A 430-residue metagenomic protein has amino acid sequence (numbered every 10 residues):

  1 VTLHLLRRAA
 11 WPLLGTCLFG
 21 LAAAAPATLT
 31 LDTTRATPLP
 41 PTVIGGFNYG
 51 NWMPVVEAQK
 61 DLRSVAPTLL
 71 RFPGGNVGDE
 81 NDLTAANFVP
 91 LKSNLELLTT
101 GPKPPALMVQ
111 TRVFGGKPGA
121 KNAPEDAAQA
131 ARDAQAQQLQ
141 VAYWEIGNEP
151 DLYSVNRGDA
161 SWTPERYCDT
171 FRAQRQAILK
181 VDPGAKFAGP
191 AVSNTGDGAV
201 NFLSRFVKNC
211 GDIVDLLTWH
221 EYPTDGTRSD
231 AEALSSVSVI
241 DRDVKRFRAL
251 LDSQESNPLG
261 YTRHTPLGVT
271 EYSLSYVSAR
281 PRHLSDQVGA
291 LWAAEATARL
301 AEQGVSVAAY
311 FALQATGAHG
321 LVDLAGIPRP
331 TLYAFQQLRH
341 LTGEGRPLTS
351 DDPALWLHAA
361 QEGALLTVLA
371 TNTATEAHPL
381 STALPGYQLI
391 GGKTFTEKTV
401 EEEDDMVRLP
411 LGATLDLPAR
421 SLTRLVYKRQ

Functional and structural regions predicted by a protein language model:
T2-L13: Bacterial N-terminal signal peptides that target proteins for export
F19-A22: N-terminal signal peptide c-region/cleavage motif recognized by signal peptidases
A24-E145, D151-G196, K208-I213, D252-H264 (+4 more regions): Non-catalytic accessory regions flanking glycosidase/transglycosidase catalytic cores in CAZymes
D82, A231-L234, L284-Q287, L291 (+1 more regions): Short, solvent-exposed segments of well-ordered alpha helices
L152-E165, A173, L216-Q254, A279-R282: Substrate-binding surface in catalytic domains of secreted glycosidases
T195-N201, D241: Active-site glycine- and acidic-residue-rich loops that bind and position anionic ligands or nucleotide-like cofactors
R205: Short, functionally important secondary-structure microenvironments
R228-S229, L251-G289: Active-site clefts of carbohydrate-active enzymes
